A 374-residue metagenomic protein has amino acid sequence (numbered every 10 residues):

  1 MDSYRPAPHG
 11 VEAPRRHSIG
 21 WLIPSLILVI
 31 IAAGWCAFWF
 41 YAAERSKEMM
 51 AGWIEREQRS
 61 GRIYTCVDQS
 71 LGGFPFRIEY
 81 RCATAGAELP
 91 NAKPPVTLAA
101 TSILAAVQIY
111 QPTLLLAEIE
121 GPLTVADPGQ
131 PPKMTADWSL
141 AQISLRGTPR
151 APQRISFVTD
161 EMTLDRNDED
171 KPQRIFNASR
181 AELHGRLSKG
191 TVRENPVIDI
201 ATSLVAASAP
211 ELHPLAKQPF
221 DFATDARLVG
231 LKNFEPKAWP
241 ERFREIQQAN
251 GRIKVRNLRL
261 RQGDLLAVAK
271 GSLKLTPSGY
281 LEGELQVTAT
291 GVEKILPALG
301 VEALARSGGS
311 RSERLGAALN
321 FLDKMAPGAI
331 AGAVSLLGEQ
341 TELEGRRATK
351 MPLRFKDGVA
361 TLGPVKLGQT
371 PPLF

Functional and structural regions predicted by a protein language model:
D2-S25, V67-D68, F243-Q248, L258-L260 (+3 more regions): Extended terminal
W21-W39: Hydrophobic membrane-insertion alpha-helices, especially the h-region of bacterial N-terminal signal peptides
Y41-Q58: Alpha-helical transmembrane signal-anchor/signal-peptide segments
R59-T191, L258, A269: N-terminal beta-strand/beta-hairpin edge segment
Q69-L71, A100-Y110, A136-R150, Q173-R193 (+6 more regions): Extended lipid/amphipathic-ligand handling interfaces
E79, Q153-S156, P196-A201, N250-N257: Short, hydrophobic/aromatic-rich segments at coil-to-beta transitions
G86-V96, L123-M134, E161-F176, A206-K217 (+6 more regions): Flexible, membrane-facing loop/turn or short amphipathic-helix motifs that contact lipid bilayers or gate lipid-binding
E182, I200-L204: Beta-strand-enriched cores of mature, soluble protein domains
